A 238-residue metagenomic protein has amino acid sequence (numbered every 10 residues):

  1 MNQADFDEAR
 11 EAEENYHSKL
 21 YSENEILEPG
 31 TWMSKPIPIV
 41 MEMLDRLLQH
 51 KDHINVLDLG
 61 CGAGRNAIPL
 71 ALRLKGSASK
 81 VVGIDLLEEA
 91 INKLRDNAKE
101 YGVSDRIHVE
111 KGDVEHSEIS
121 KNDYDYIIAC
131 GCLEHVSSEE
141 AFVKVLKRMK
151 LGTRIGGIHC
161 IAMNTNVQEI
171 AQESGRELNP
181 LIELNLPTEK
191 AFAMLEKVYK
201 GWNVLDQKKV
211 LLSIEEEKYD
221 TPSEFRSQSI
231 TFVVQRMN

Functional and structural regions predicted by a protein language model:
M1-D58, G62-E118, I158-N238: Class I (Rossmann-like) S-adenosyl-L-methionine-dependent methyltransferase catalytic domain, capturing the SAM-binding
I128: A conserved beta-strand element that flanks and buttresses the S-adenosyl-L-methionine
G131-H135: Short catalytic micro-motifs in class I SAM-dependent methyltransferases
V136-R148: A short, conserved alpha-helix within the catalytic core of class I
